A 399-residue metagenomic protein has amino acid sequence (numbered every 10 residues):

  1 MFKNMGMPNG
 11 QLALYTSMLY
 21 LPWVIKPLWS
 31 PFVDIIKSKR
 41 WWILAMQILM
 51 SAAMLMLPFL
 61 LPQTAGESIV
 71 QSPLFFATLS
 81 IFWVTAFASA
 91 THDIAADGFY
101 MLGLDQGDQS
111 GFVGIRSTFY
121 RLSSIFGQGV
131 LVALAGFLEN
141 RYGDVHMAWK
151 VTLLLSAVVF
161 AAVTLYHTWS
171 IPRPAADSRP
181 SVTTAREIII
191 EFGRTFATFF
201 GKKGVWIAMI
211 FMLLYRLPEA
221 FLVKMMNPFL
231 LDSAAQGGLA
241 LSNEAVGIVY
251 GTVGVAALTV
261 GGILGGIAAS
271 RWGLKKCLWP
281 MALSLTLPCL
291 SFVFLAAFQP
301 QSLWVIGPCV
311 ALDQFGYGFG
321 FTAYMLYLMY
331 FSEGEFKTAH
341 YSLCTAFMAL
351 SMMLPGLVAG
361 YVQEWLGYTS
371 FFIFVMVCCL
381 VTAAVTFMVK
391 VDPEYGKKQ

Functional and structural regions predicted by a protein language model:
M1-Q11, K224-V246: Short amphipathic helix-loop junctions that connect adjacent transmembrane helices in Major Facilitator Superfamily/SLC
M7-N9, L61, G66-L79, T91 (+3 more regions): Intracellular loop-helix junctions on the cytosolic face of multi-pass helical membrane proteins
N9-G10, Q106-I115, N243-E244, G334-C344: Loop-to-transmembrane helix entry/capping segments in MFS-fold secondary transporters and related SLC/MFSD carriers
V24-S38, V260-W279, Q363-E364: Helix-to-loop junctions at the C-terminal end of transmembrane segments in multipass secondary transporters
I48-Q71, L283-Q301: C-terminal ends and interior cores of transmembrane alpha-helices in multi-pass membrane transporters/permeases
T91-L104, F319-E333: Intracellular juxtamembrane helix-capping segments at the cytosolic ends of symmetry-related transmembrane helices
K276-Y324: C-terminal transmembrane helical hairpin of 12-TM major facilitator-type secondary transporters
F331, E335-Q363: A late C-terminal transmembrane helix in Major Facilitator Superfamily
